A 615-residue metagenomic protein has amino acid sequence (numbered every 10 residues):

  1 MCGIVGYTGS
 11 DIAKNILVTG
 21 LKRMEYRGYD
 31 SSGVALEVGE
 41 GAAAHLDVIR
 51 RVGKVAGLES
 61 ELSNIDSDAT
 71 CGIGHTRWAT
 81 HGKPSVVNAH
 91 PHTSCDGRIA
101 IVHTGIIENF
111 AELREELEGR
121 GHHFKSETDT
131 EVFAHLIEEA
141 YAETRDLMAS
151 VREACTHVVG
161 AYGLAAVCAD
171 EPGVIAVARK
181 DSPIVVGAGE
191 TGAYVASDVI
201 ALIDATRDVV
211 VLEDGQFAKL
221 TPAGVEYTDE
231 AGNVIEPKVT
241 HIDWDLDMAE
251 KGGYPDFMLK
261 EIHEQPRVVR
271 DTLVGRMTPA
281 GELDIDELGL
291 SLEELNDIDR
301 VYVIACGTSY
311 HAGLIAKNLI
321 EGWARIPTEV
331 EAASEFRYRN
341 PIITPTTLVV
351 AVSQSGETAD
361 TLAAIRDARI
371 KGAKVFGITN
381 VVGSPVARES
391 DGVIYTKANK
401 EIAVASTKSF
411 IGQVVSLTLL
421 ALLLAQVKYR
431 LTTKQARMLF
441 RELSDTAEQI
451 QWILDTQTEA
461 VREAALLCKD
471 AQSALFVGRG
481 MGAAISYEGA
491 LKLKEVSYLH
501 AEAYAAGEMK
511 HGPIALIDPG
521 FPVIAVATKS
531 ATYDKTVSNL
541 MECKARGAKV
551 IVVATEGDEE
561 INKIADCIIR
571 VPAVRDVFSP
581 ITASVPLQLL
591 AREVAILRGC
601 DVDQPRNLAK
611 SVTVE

Functional and structural regions predicted by a protein language model:
M1-K251, P255, R267-D299, Y338 (+4 more regions): Conserved short alpha-helical segments that host acidic/polar catalytic motifs at enzyme active sites
Y7-S10, H103, H123, A140-T144 (+15 more regions): Hydrophobic alpha-helical scaffolding
T70, G74-V87, P279-E293, A316-V352 (+2 more regions): Glycine-rich oxoanion-binding loops at beta->alpha junctions
P91, V167, A176-V177, V209-V210 (+12 more regions): Replace "in large, NTP-powered and nucleic-acid-processing enzymes" with "in large, NTP-powered factors and other
T156, Q265-V269, L273-Y302, G392-P522 (+1 more regions): Active-site phosphate/pyrophosphate-binding segments
G187, D271, A312-L314, E329-V330 (+10 more regions): Extended hydrophobic-aromatic, low-complexity segments
G232, K549, N562-I564, R570 (+1 more regions): Generic C-terminus detector
N296-M438, E442-D445, V526-V571, L590: Glycine-rich phosphate-binding loops that contact phosphosugars or nucleotide phosphates
